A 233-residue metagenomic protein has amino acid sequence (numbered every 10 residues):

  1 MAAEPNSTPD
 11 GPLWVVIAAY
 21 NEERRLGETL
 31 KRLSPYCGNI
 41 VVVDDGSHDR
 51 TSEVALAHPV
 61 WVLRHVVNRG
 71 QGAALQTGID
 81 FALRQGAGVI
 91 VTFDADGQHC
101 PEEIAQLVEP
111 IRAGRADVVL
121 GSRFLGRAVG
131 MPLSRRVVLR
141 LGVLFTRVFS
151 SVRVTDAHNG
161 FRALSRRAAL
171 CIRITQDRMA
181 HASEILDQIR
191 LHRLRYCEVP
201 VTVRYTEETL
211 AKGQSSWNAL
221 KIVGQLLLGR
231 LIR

Functional and structural regions predicted by a protein language model:
M1-K31: N-proximal low-complexity "stem/linker" segments adjacent to membrane-targeting elements
W14-A18, V41, R64: Short hydrophobic beta-strand elements that form part of the catalytic alpha/beta core underpinning NDP-sugar/donor
R24-E28, D49-A57: Acidic helix N-cap motif at the loop->helix transition within catalytic regions of sugar-transfer enzymes
T29-N39: Short, acidic, metal-binding catalytic loop of nucleotide-sugar glycosyltransferases
D44-S52, G97: A conserved acidic beta->alpha catalytic loop
W61-R84, P101-M179, Y205-L228: Acceptor/aglycone-binding surface of glycosyltransferases and processive sugar-polymer synthases
A87-Q98: Short beta-strand-to-loop acidic/aromatic patch adjacent to the donor-nucleotide binding site
R153, I174-D177, L186-R204: Catalytic donor-sugar/metal-binding loop of nucleotide-sugar-dependent glycosyltransferases
